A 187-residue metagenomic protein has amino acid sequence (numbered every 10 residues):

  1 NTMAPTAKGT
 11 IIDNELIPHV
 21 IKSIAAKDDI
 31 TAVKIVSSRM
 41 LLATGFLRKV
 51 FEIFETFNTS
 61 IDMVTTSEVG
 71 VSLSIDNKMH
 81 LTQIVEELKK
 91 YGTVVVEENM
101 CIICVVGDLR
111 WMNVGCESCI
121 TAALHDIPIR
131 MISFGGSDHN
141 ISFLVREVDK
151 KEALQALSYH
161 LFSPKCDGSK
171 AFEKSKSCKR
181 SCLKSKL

Functional and structural regions predicted by a protein language model:
N1-G136, N140-L187: C-terminal catalytic "cap/lid" subdomain
